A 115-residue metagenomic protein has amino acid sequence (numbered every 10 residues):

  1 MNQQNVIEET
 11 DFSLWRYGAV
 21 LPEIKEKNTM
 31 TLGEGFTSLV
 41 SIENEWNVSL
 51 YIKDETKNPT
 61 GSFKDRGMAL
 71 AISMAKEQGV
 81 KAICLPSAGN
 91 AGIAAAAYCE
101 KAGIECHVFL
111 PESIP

Functional and structural regions predicted by a protein language model:
M1-P115: PLP-dependent amino-acid enzyme catalytic core
